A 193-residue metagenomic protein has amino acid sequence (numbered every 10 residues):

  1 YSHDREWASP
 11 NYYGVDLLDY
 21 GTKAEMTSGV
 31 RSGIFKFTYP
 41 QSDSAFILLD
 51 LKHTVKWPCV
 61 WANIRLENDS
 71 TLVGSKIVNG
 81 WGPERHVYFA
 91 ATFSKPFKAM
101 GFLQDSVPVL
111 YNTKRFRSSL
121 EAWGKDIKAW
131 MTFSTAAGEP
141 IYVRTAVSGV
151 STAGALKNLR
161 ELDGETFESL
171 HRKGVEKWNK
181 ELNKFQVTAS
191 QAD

Functional and structural regions predicted by a protein language model:
Y1-D193: Beta-sandwich/jelly-roll carbohydrate-recognition scaffolds of carbohydrate-active enzymes
